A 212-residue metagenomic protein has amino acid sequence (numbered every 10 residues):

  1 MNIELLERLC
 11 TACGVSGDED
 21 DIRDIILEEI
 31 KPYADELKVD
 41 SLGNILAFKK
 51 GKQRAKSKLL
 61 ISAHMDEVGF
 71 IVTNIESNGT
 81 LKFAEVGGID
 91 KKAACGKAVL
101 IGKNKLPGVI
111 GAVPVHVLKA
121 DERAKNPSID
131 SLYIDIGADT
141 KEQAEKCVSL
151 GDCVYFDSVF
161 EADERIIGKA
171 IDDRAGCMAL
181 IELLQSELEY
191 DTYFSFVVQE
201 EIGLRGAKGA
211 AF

Functional and structural regions predicted by a protein language model:
M1-F212: N-terminal hydrophobic/helix-forming segments and targeting peptides
